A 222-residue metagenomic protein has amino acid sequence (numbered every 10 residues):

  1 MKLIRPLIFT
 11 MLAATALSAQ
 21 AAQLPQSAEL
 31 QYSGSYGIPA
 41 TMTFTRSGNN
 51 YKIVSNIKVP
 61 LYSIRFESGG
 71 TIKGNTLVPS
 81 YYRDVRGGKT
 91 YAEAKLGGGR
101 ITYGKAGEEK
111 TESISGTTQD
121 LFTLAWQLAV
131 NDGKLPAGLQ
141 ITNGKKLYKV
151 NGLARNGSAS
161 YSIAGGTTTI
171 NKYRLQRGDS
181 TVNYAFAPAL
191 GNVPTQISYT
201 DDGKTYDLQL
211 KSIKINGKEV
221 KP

Functional and structural regions predicted by a protein language model:
M1, Q20-A22: Absolute protein N-terminus
M1-I8: Bacterial N-terminal signal peptides that target proteins for export
A14-S18: N-terminal signal peptide c-region/cleavage motif recognized by signal peptidases
A22-G98, G133-P222: Acidic, serine/threonine-rich low-complexity disordered tracts
Q26, L124-A125: Long, intrinsically disordered, low-complexity accessory segments associated with secretion and vesicular trafficking
T102-L124: Acidic/charged, solvent-exposed loop-and-adjacent secondary-structure segments enriched in E/D, K/R, S/T, and G/P
W126-D132: Beta-strand/loop-rich accessory regions of lumenal/periplasmic or secreted enzymes, predominantly carbohydrate-active
